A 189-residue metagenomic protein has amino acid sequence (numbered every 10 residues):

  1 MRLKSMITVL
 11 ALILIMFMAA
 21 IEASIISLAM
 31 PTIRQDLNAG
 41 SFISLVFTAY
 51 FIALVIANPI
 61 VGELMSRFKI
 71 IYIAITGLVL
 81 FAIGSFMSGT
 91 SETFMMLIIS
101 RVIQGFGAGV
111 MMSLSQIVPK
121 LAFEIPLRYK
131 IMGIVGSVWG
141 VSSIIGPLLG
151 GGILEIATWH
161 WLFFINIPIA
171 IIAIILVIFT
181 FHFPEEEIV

Functional and structural regions predicted by a protein language model:
M1-F179, F183-E185: Transmembrane-helix bundle of Major Facilitator Superfamily
I188-V189: Membrane-interface "helix-start" segments
